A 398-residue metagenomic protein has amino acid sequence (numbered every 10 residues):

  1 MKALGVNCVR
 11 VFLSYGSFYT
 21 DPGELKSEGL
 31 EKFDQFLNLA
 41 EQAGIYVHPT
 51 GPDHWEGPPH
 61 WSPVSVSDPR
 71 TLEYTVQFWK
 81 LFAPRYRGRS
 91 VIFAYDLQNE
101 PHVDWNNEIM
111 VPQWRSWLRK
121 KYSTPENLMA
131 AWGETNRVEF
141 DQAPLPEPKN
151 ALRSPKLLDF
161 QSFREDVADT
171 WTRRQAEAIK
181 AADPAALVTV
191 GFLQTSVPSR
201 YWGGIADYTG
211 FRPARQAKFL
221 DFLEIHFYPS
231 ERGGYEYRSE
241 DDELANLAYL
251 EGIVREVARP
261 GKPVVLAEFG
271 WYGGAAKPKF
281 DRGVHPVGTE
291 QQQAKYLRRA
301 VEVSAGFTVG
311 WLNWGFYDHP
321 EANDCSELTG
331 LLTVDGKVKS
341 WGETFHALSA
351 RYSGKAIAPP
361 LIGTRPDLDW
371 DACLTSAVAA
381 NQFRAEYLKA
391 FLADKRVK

Functional and structural regions predicted by a protein language model:
M1-L220, R259, A276-F280, G288 (+2 more regions): Active-site mouth of glycoside hydrolases
I109-R115, R215-F219, V257, A276-K398: Aromatic-rich peripheral "rim/lid" segments of glycoside hydrolase catalytic domains that contact and position glycan
T172, L244-E251, Q291-R298: Well-ordered, non-membrane alpha-helical segments in soluble/globular domains
S196-V197, S230-R232, Y272-G274: Active-site environment of divalent metal-dependent phosphoester hydrolases
Y201-L250: Extended hydrophobic/aromatic segments used for targeting, binding, or gating
L266-F269: Short acidic/histidine-rich active-site segments
